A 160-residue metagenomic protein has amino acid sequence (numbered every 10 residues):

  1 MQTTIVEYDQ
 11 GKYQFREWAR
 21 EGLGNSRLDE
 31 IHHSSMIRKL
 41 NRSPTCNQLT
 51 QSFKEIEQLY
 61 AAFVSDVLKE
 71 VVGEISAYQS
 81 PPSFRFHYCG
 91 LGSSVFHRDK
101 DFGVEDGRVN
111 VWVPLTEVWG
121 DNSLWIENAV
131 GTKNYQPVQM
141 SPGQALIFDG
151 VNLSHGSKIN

Functional and structural regions predicted by a protein language model:
M1-V71: N-terminal auxiliary "cap/dimerization" subdomain that precedes the catalytic jelly-roll/cupin core of mononuclear
Q48, S52-I56, D99, G103 (+1 more regions): Conserved aromatic-histidine-acidic binding/catalytic patches
V64-W119: Conserved double-stranded beta-helix
K100, W125-T132: Short, surface-exposed, charged loop/turn segments at secondary-structure junctions
V109-V113, E117-W125, Q136-V138, Q144-L146: Conserved active-site beta-strand-loop modules that form the wall/rim of enzyme catalytic pockets and either contain
A129-N160: Catalytic core of Fe(II)/2-oxoglutarate
